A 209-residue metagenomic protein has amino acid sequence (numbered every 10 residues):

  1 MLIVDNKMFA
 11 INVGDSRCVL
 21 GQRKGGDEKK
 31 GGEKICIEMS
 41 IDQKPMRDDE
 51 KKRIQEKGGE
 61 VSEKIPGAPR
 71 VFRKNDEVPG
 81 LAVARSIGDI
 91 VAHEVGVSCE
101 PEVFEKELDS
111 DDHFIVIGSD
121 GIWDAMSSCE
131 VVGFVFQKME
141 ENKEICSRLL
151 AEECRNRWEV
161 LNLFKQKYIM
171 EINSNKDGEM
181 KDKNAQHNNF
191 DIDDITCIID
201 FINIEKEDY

Functional and structural regions predicted by a protein language model:
M1-Y209: PP2C/PPM-type serine/threonine phosphatase catalytic core, specifically the conserved beta-strand-loop-alpha-helix
